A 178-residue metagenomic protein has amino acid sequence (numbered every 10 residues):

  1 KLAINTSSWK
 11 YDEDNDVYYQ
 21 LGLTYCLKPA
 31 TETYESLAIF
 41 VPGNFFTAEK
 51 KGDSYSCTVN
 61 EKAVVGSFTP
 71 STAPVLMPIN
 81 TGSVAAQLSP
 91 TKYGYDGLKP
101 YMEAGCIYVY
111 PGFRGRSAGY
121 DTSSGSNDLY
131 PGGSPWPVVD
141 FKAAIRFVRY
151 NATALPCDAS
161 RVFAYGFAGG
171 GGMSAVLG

Functional and structural regions predicted by a protein language model:
K1-E32: N-terminal targeting or regulatory segments adjacent to alpha/beta-hydrolase or S9 domains
K10, S54-V65, T122-L129: Surface-exposed intrinsically disordered loops and tails
L37-P42, K50-V84, L88-P90, F163: Short beta-strand element of the alpha/beta-hydrolase
T72-V75, A104-Y108, D158-V162, G171: Loop/turn elements at helix/coil->beta-strand transitions in domains of secreted/extracellular proteins
P78-V138, G178: Cap/lid segment of the alpha/beta-hydrolase catalytic domain
G94-G97, P137-A144, G169-M173: Stable alpha-helical elements in mature extracytoplasmic
L129-A154: Alpha/beta-hydrolase active-site loop
Y150-G178: Primarily recognizes the serine-hydrolase "nucleophile elbow" in alpha/beta-hydrolase and SGNH/GDSL folds
